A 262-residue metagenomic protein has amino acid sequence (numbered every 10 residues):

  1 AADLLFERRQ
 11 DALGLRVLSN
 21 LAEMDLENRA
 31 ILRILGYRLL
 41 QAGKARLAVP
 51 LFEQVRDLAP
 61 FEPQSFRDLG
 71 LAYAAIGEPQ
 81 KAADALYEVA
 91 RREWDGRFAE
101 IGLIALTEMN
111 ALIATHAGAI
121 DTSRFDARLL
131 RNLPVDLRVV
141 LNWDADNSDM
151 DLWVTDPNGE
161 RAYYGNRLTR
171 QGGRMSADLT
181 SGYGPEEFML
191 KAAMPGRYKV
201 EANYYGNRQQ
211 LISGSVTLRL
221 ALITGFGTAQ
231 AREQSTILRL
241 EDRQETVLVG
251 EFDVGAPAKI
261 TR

Functional and structural regions predicted by a protein language model:
D3, Y37-R38, L71, A111: Residue-level recognition of tetratricopeptide repeat
E7, Q41-A42, A75-I76: Register position in tetratricopeptide repeats
A30-I34, Q64-D68, D84, A99-I104: Alpha-solenoid helical repeat scaffolds
P79-R97, N110: TPR/TPR-like (Sel1-like) alpha-helical repeat modules
T115-R262: Intrinsic-disorder/low-complexity signal
